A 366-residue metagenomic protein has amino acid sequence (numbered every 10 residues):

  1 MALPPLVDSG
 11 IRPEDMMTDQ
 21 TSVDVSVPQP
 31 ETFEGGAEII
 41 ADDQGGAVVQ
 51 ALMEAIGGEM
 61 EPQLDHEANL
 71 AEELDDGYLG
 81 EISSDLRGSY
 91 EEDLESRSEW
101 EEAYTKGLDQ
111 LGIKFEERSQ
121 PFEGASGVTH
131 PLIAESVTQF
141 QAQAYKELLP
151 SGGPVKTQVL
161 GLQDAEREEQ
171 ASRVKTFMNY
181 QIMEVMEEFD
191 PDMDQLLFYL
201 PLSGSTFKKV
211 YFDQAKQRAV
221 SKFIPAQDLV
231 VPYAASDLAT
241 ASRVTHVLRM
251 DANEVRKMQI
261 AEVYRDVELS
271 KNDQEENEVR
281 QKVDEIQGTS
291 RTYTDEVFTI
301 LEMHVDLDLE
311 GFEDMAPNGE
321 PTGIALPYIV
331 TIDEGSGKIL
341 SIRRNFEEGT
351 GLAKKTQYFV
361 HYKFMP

Functional and structural regions predicted by a protein language model:
A2-F359: Extended, helix-rich architectural segments
P366: Glycine- and acidic
